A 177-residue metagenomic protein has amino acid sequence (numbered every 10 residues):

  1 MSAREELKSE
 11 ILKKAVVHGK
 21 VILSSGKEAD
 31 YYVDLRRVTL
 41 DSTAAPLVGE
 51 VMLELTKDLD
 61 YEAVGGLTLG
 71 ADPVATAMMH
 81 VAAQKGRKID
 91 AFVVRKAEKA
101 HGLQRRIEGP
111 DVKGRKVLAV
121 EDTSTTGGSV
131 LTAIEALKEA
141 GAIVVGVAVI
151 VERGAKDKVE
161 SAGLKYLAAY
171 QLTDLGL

Functional and structural regions predicted by a protein language model:
M1-L59: Active-site-facing substrate-recognition patch
S2-E10, I134-L177: PRPP-dependent phosphoribosyltransferase catalytic core
S25, G109-K113, A140, K158: Solvent-exposed alpha-helices and their adjacent loops that cap or buttress functional pockets in soluble metabolic
E50, E54, T76, H80-Q84 (+2 more regions): Short, well-ordered alpha-helices that flank and scaffold nucleotide-derived cofactor binding pockets
D58-E62, V112-G114: Short helix-loop-beta connector
D60-G70: Short glycine-rich phosphate-binding loop at a beta-alpha junction
A75-L118, G128-L131: Short, glycine/charge-rich flexible loops or terminal/linker lids adjacent to PRPP-binding catalytic cores
